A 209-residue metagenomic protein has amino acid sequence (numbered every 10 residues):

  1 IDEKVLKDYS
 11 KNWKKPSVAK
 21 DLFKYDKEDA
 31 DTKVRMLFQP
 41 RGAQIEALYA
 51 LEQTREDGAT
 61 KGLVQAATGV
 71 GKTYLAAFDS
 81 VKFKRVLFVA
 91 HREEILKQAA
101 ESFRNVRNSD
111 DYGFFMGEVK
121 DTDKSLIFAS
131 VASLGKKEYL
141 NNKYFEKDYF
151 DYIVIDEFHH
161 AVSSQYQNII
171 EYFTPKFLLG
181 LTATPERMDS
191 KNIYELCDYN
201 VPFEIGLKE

Functional and structural regions predicted by a protein language model:
I1-A67, Y74-V86, E101-N105, D123 (+1 more regions): ATP-dependent helicase/translocase motor core
T68-V70, T182: Conserved phosphate-coupling serine/threonine residues in phosphotransfer and NTP-handling enzymes
V86, E93-V119: Conserved helix-turn-beta segment of the N-terminal RecA-like "Helicase ATP-binding" lobe in SF1/SF2 helicases
E93-I95, K120, A132-G135, H159-H160 (+1 more regions): Conserved nucleotide-binding/hydrolysis micro-motifs of P-loop NTPases
G117-Y149, S163-N168: Conserved helix/coil segment N-terminal to the catalytic DExD/H
K124, F150-D151, P175, C197: Local beta-strand N-terminus motif with an aromatic residue
F150-I153, E157-H159: Conserved Walker B
H159-E209: Post-DEXD/H (motif II) to motif III coupling segment of the RecA-like Helicase ATP-binding lobe
